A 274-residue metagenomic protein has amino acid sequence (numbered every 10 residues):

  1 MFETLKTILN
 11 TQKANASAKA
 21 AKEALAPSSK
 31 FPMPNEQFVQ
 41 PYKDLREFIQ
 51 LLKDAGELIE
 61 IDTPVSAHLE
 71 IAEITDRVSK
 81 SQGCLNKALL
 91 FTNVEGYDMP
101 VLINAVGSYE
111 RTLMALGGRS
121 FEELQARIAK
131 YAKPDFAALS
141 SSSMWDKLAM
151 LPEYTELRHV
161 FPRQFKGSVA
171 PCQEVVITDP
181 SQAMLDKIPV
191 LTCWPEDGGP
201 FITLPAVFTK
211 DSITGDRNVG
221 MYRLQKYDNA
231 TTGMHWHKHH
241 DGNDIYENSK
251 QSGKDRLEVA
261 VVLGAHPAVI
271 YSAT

Functional and structural regions predicted by a protein language model:
F2-T274: Extended, highly charged
